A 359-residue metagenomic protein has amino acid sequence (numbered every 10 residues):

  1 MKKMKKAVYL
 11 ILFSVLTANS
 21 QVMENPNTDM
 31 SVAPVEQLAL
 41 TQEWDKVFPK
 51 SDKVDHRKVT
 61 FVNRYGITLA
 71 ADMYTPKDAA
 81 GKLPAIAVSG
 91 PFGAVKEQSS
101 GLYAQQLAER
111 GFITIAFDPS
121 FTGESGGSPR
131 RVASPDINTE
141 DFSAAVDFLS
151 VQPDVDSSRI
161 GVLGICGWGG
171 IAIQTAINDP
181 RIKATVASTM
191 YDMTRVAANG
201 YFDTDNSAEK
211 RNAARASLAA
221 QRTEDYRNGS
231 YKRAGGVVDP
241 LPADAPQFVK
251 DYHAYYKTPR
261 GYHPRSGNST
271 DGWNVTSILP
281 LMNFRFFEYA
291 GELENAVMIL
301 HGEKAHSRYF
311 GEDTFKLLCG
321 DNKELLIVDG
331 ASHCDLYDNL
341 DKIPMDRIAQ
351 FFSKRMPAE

Functional and structural regions predicted by a protein language model:
A33-G81, Y337: N-terminal cap/lid segment of alpha/beta-hydrolase-fold proteins
G81-P91: Short beta-strand element of the alpha/beta-hydrolase
G93-Q105, P119, G311: The serine-hydrolase catalytic nucleophile loop
Q106-G126: Conserved alpha/beta-hydrolase
V132-P153: Alpha/beta-hydrolase active-site loop
I173-K257: Alpha/beta-hydrolase-fold enzymes
L293, I299-H301: Short beta-strand/loop motif that positions the catalytic acidic residue of the alpha/beta-hydrolase fold
A331-K342: Catalytic histidine-centered segment of alpha/beta-hydrolase-like enzymes
